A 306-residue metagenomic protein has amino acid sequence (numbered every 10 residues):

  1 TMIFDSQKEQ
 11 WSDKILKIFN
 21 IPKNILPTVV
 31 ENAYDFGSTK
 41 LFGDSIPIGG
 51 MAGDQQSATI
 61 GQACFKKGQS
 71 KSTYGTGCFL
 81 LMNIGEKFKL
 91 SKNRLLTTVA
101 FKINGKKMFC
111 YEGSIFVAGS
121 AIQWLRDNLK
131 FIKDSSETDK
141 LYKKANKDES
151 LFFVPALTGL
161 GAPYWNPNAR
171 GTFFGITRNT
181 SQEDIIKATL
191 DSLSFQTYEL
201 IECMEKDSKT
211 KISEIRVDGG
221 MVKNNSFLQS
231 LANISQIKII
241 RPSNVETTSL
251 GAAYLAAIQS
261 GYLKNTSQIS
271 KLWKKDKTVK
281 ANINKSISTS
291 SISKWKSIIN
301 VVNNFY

Functional and structural regions predicted by a protein language model:
M2-I18, K40-D218, V222-Y306: Active-site core segments that coordinate phosphate-bearing ligands/cofactors across diverse enzyme families
T28-D35: Gly/charged, well-structured mid-domain segments that form the phosphate/adenylate-handling core of ATP-dependent
